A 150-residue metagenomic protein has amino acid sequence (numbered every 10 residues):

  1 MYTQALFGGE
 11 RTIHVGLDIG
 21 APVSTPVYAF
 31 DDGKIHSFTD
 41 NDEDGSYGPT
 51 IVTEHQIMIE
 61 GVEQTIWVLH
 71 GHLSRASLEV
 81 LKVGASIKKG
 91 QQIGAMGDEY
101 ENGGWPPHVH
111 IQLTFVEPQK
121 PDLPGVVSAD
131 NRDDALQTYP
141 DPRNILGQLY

Functional and structural regions predicted by a protein language model:
M1, A5-G8, M58, Q137 (+1 more regions): Terminal presequence/propeptide segments associated with secretion/organelle targeting and zymogen/polyprotein
G8-D44: Short, glycine/small-residue-enriched coil/turn segments at secondary-structure junctions
H14, H55, H72, H108-H110: Histidine-centered active-site/metal-ligand motif
L17, P49-I51, P107-V109: Short beta-strand micro-motifs in enzyme catalytic cores
D18, L69, A95: Conserved beta-strand positions that form and line the central face of beta-propeller blades
A21-P22, L73-L81: Short alpha-helix capping/helix-loop boundary micro-motifs
A29-S77: Zn2+-dependent peptidoglycan hydrolase active-site motif and core
E79-E101, W105-Y150: Acidic, glycine-rich catalytic/binding loops that coordinate metals and/or anionic ligands
